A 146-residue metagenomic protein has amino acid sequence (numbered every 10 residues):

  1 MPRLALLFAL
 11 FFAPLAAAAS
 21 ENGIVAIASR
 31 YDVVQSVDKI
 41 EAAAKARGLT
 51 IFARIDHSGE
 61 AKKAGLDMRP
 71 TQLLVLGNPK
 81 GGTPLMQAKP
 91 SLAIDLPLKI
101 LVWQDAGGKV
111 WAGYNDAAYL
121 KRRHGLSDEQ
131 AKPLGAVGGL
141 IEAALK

Functional and structural regions predicted by a protein language model:
A5-P14: Bacterial N-terminal signal peptides
A18-G48, A143: Terminal, regulation- and interaction-focused segments at domain boundaries
R30-Q35, F52, D128-G135: Soluble non-cytosolic domains of exported or imported proteins
V33, E41, K45, L49-L98 (+1 more regions): Compact, glycine-rich, soluble single-domain proteins
I100-S127: Beta-strand/loop substructures that line and gate deep hydrophobic ligand-binding cavities in soluble
A117-K146: C-terminal partner/receptor-binding element of secreted or periplasmic proteins
